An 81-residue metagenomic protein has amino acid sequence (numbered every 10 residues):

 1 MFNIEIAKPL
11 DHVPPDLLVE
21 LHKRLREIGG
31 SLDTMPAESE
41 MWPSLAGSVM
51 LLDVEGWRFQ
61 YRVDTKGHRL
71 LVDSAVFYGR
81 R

Functional and structural regions predicted by a protein language model:
M1-R58, R62-R81: Basic, Lys/Arg-enriched alpha-helical interface segments
